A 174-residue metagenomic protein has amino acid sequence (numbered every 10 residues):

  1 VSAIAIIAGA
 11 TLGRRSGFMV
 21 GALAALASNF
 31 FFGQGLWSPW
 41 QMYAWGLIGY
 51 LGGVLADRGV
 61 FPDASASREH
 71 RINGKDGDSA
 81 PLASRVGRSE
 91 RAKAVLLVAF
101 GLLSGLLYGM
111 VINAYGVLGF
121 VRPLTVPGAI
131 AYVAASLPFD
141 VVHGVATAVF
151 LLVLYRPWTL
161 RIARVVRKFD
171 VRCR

Functional and structural regions predicted by a protein language model:
V1-T11, R15, M19: Hydrophobic transmembrane alpha-helices
M19-A22, L154: Short hydrophobic alpha-helical segments that form membrane-spanning helices or hydrophobic packing faces of helical
A22-R58: Interfacial aromatic-anchored transmembrane helix boundaries in multi-pass membrane proteins
G35-P39, V54, R58-D63, P81-R174: Membrane-embedded alpha-helical hairpins and interfacial helices in multi-pass inner-membrane proteins
E69-R71, A83: Low-complexity, intrinsically disordered segments with a bias for serine/threonine
H70, D76-D78: Intrinsic-disorder-associated, low-complexity terminal segments enriched in Asp/Asn/His/Tyr and depleted of Lys/Arg
